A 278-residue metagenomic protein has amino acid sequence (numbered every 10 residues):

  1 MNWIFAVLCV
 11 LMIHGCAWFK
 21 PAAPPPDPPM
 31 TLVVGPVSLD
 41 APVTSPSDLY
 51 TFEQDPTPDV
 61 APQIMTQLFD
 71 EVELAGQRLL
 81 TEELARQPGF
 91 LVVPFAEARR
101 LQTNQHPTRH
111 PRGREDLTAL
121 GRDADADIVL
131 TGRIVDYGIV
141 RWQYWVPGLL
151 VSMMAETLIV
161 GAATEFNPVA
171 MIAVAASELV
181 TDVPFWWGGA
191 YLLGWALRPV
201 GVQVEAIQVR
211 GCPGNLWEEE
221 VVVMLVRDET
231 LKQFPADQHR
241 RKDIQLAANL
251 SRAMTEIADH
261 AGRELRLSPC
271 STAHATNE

Functional and structural regions predicted by a protein language model:
M1-N2: N-terminal hydrophobic targeting signals that begin at the initiator methionine
F5-H14: Bacterial N-terminal signal peptides
L8, F19, W186-G188: Short helical patches
C16-T103, P107, T118, R122-A124 (+3 more regions): A structural "domain/chain start" motif
T31-P36, H110-W142: A short, hydrophobic beta-strand-centered structural micro-motif
A41-T51, D136-A163: Internal, charge-rich low-complexity segments
V60-M65, A155-E264: Short secondary-structure boundary motifs at beta->alpha junctions and helix caps
